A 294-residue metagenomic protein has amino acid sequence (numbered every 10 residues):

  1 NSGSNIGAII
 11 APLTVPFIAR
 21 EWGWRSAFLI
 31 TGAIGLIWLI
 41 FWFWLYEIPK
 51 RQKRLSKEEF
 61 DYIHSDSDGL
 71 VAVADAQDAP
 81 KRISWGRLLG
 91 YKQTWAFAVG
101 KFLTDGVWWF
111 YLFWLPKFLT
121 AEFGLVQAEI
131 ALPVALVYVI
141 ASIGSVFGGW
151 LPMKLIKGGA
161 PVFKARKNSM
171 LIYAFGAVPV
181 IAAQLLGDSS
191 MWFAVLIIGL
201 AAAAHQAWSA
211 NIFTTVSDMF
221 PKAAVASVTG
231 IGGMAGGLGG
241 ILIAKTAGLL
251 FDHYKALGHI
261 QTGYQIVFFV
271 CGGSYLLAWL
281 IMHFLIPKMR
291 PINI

Functional and structural regions predicted by a protein language model:
S4-K53: Helix-loop-helix hairpin linking two adjacent transmembrane segments in secondary transporters
T14-W22, L119-T120, L151-P152, I156 (+1 more regions): Interfacial helix-cap and linker-helix signal at transmembrane-aqueous boundaries of multi-pass secondary transporters
R20-A33, V126, A165-N168, L249-G273: A membrane-interface helix-boundary motif in multi-pass transporters
W38-Y46, V180-L186, F269-I294: Multi-pass alpha-helical transporter architecture, strongest for 12-TM Major Facilitator/SLC carriers used
P49-A98, E122: Juxtamembrane intracellular "pre-TM" segments in multi-pass secondary transporters
G86-G148, H205-F213, S217, G240-G248: Extracytoplasmic gate region of multi-pass secondary transporters
S145, S217-K255: A late C-terminal transmembrane helix in Major Facilitator Superfamily
F163-I212: C-terminal transmembrane helical hairpin of 12-TM major facilitator-type secondary transporters
